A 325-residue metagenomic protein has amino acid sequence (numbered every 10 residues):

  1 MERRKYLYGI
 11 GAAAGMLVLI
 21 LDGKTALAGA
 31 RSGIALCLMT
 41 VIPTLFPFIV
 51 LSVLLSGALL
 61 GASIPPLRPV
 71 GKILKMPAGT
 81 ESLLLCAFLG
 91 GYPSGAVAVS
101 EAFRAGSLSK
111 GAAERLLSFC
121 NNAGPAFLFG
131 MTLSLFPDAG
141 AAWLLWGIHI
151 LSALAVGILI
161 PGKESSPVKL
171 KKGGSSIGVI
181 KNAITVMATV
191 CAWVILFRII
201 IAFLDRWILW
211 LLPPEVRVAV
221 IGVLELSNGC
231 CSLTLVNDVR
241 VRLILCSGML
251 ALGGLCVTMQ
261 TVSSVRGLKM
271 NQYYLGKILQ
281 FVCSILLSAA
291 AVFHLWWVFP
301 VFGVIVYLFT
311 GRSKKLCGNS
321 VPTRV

Functional and structural regions predicted by a protein language model:
M1-I10: N-terminal membrane topogenic signal
I10-L21, A30-I42, F46-V50, W143-L212 (+1 more regions): Selected transmembrane alpha-helices and immediately adjacent juxtamembrane segments of polytopic inner-membrane
A13-I64, F119-A141: Long, highly hydrophobic alpha-helical transmembrane signal-anchor segments
I20-R31, S56-S63, G130-T132, I200-L212 (+4 more regions): Transmembrane helix-loop junctions in multi-pass membrane proteins
T44-S52, G61, G95-V99, P125 (+4 more regions): Alpha-helical transmembrane segments of polytopic integral membrane proteins, especially the permease/helical cores
F48-I49, S100, E114-K172, Q260 (+2 more regions): Alpha-helical transmembrane segments of multi-pass small-molecule/ion transporters
L60-S63, I180-L250: Transmembrane helical segments that form the transport core of multi-pass membrane transport proteins
I73-F136, V220-L235, I244-L279: Alpha-helical membrane segments and immediately flanking helix-loop junctions that form or couple to the substrate/ion
